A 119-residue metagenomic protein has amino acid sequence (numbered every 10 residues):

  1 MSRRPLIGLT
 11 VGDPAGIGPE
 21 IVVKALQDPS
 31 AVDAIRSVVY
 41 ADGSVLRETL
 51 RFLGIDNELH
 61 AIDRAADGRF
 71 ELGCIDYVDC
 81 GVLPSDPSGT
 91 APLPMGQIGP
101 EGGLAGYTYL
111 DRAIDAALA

Functional and structural regions predicted by a protein language model:
M1-A119: Contiguous, glycine/small-aliphatic-enriched amphipathic segments in soluble metabolic enzymes
